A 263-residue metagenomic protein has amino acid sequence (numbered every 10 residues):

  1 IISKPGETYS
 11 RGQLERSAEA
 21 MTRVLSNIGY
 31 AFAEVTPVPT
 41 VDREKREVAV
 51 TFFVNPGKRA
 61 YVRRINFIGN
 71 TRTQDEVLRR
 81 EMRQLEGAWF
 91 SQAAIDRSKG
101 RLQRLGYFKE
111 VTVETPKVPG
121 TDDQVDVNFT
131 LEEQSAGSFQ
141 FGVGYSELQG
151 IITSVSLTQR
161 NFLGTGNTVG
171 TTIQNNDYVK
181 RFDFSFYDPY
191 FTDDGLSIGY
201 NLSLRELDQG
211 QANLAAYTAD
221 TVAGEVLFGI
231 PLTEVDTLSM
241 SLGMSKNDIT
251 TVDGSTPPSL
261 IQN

Functional and structural regions predicted by a protein language model:
I1-D42, R46-F52, L202-L204: Post-signal-peptide, soluble extracytosolic/periplasmic N-terminal scaffold domains of envelope/secretory systems
I1-G6, L25, G29, V54-K58 (+5 more regions): Sec/Tat-exported extracytoplasmic proteins
I2-G12, R63-I68, R80-W89, G170-T171 (+1 more regions): Second-shell loop/turn segments in exported
R11, E15-T22, R64, D75 (+2 more regions): Extracytoplasmic/secreted envelope proteins and their assembly/folding machinery, especially bacterial periplasmic
G12-Q13, R72, A88-N263: Gram-negative/organellar outer-membrane beta-barrel architecture
P39-R59, P119-A136: Self-splicing inteins and homing endonuclease
V62-F67, F139, V143: Disulfide-bonded cysteine-rich modules in secreted/extracellular proteins, activating on the conserved Cys frameworks
F67, L78, T130-E133: Periplasmic plug
